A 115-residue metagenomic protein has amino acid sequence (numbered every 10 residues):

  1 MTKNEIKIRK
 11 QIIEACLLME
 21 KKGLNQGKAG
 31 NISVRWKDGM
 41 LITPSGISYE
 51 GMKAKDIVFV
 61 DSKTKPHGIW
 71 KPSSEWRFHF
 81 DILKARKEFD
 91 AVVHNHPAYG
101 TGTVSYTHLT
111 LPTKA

Functional and structural regions predicted by a protein language model:
M1-N4: Basic/polar N-terminal segments that are highly enriched at the extreme N-terminus, encompassing both cleavable
I6-V93: An anion-binding catalytic pocket shared by soluble metabolic enzymes
M40, T113-K114: A very general structural signal that marks isolated residues within well-ordered alpha-helical segments
I47, A98-Y99: Short acidic/polar capping segments at secondary-structure boundaries
H94-A98, H108: Histidine-centered divalent metal-coordination motifs
G102-T103: Helix-adjacent hinge/juxtasegments
T107-T113: Conserved small/polar residues in nucleotide/adenosyl-binding loops
